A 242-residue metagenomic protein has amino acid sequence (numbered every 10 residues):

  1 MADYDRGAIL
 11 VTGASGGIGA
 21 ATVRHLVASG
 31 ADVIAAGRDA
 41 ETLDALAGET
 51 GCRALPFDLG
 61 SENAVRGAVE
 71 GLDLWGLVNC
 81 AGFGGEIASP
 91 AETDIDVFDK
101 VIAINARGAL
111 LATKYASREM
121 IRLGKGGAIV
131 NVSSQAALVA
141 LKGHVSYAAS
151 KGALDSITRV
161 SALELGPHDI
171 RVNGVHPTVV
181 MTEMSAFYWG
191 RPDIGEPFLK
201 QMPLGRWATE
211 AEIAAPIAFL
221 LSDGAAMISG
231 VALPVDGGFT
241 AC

Functional and structural regions predicted by a protein language model:
S15-G16: Conserved glycine-rich cofactor-binding loop
A88-P90, D94-I102, F198: Substrate-binding pocket helix/loop in short-chain dehydrogenase/reductase
A91, V139-V145, P167, G205 (+1 more regions): Active-site loop immediately N-terminal to the catalytic Tyr-X3-Lys motif of short-chain dehydrogenase/reductase
T113, S150, T158: Active-site helix of classical SDR
R118, L163-P167, A226: Alpha-helical segment proximal to the catalytic Tyr-Lys
S134: Residue(s) in the substrate-gating loop at a strand-loop-helix junction that position the organic substrate next
I170-R171, R206-V235, T240: C-terminal substrate-recognition "lid" of short-chain dehydrogenase/reductases
